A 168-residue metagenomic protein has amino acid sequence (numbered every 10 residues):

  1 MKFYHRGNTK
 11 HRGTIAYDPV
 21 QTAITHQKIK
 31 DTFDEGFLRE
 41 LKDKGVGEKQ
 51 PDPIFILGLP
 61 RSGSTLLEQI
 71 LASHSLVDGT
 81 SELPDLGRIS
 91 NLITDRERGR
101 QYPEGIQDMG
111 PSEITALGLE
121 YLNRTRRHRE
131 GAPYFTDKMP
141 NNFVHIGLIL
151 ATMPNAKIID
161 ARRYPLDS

Functional and structural regions predicted by a protein language model:
K2-A16: TPR/TPR-like (Sel1-like) alpha-helical repeat modules
G13-F33: Acidic, Ser/Thr-rich low-complexity linear motifs
I29, L38-R162: Phosphate-binding active sites in nucleotide-utilizing proteins
H145, D167-S168: Switch/connector loops and helix/strand junctions flanking conserved nucleotide-binding motifs in nucleotide-processing
